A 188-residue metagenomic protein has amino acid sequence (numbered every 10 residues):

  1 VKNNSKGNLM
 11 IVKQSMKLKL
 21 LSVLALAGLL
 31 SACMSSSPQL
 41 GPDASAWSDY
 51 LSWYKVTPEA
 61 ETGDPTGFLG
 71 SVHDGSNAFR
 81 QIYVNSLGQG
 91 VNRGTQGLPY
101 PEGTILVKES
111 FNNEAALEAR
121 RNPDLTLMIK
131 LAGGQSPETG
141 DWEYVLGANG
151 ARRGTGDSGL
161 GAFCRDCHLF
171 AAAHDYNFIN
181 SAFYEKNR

Functional and structural regions predicted by a protein language model:
V1-I11: N-terminal amphipathic/basic-hydrophobic helices that include classical n-h-c signal peptides and signal-anchor
G7, K17, S76, Y83-V84 (+1 more regions): Intrinsic structural disorder/low-complexity segments
I11-S22: Bacterial N-terminal signal peptides that target proteins for export
A25-A27: Short, linear, compositionally biased motifs with a strong N-terminal bias
L30-A32: C-terminal motif of bacterial Sec signal peptides marking the signal peptidase cleavage site
M34-S52, R93-R188: Sequence context surrounding c-type heme c attachment/ligation sites in exported
Q39-P99: N-terminal secretory signal peptides
